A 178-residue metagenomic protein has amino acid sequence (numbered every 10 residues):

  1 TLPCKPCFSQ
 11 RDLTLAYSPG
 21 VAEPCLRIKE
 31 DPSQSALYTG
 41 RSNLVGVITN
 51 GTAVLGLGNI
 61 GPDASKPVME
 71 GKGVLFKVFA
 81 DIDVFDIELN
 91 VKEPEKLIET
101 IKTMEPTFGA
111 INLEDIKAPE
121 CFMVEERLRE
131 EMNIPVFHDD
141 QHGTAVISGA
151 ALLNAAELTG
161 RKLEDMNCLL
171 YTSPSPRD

Functional and structural regions predicted by a protein language model:
T1-V136: N-terminal ligand-binding/catalytic initiation module
S42-L44, D165-L169: Residues that mark the start of a beta-strand
T100-E105, A150-A156: Short, surface-exposed amphipathic charged segments that create phosphate/polyanion-binding patches used for binding
D115-K117, D139-Q141, L163-M166: Core alpha/beta catalytic barrel or barrel-like domain that forms the active/cofactor pocket in diverse metabolic
H138-N154: A glycine-rich, Thr/Ser-enriched phosphate-binding loop motif common to dinucleotide/cofactor-binding enzymes
L152-M166: A short, basic/flexible loop-to-alpha-helix module at the beginning of a structural domain
Y171-D178: Conserved small/polar residues in nucleotide/adenosyl-binding loops
